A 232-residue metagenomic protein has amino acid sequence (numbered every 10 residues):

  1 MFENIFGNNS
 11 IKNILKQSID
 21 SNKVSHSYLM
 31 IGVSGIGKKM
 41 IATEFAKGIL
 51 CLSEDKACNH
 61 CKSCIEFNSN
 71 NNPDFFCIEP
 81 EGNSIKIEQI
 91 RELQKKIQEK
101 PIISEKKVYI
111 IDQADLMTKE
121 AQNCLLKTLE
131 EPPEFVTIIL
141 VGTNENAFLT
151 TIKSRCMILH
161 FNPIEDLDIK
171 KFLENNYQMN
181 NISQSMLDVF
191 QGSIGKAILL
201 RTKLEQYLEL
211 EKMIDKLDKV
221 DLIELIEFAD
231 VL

Functional and structural regions predicted by a protein language model:
M1-E120: Clamp-loader machinery-focused feature within the broader ASCE/P-loop NTPase space
M1-G48, S63-E66, E134-T137, N144-L232: Charged, glycine-rich active-site and insertion segments that engage polyanionic ligands
M30, I111, L125-L126, G142: Hydrophobic residues in beta-strands of the RecA-like P-loop NTPase core, especially within AAA+ ATPase
N123-L140: Conserved catalytic/switch belt of AAA+ P-loop NTPases
